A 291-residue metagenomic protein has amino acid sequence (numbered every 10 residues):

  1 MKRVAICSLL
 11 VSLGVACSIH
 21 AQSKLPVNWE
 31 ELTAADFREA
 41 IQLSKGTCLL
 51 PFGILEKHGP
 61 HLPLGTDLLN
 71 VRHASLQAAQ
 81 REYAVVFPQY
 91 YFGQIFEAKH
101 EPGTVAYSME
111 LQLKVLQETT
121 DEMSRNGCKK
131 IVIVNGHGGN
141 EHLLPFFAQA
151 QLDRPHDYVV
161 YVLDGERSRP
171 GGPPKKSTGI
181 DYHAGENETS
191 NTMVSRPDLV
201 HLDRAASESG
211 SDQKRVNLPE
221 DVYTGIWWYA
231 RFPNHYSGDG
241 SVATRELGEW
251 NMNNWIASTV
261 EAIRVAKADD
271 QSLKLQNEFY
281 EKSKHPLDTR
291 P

Functional and structural regions predicted by a protein language model:
M1-V4: Positively charged n-region of N-terminal signal peptides that target proteins for export
I6-C7, L76: General helical structural elements
C7-A16: Bacterial N-terminal signal peptides
C17-A21: Sec/Tat signal peptide C-region and signal peptidase I cleavage site
Q22-A84, P88-E110, K114-K130, G138-P291: Extended, histidine- and acidic-residue-enriched regions that form the cofactor-binding/catalytic faces
